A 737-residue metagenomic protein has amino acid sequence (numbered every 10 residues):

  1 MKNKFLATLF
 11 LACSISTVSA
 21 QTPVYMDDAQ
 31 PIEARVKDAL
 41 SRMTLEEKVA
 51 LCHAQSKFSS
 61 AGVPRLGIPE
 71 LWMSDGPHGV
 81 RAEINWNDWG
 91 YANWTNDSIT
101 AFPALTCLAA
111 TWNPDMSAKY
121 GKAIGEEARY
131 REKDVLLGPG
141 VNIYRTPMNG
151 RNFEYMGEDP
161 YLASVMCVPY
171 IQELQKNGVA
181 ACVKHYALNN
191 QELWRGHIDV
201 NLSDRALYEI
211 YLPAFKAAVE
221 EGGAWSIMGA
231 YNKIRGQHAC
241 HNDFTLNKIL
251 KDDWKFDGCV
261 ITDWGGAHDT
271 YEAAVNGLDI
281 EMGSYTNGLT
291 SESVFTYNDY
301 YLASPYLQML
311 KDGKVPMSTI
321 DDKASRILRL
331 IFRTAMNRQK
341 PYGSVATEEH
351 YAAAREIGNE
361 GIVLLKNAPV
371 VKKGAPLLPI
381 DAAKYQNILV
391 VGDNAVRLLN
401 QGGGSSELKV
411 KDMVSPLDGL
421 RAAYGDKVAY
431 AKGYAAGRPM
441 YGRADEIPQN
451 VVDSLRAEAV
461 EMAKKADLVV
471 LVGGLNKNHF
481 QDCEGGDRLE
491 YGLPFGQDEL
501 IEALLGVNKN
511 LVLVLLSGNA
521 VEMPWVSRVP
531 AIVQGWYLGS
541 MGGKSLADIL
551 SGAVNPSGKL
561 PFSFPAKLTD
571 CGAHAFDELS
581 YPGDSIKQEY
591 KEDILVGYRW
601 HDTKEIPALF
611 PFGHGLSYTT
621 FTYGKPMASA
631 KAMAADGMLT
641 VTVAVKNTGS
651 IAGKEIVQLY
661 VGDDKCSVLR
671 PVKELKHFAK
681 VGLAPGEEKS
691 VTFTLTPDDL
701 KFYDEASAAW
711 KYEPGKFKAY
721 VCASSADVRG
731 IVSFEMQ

Functional and structural regions predicted by a protein language model:
M1-P23: Bacterial Sec-dependent N-terminal signal peptides
T17-F702, A709-A726: Glycoside hydrolase catalytic-domain context in secreted enzymes
D727-Q737: Short beta-strand elements
